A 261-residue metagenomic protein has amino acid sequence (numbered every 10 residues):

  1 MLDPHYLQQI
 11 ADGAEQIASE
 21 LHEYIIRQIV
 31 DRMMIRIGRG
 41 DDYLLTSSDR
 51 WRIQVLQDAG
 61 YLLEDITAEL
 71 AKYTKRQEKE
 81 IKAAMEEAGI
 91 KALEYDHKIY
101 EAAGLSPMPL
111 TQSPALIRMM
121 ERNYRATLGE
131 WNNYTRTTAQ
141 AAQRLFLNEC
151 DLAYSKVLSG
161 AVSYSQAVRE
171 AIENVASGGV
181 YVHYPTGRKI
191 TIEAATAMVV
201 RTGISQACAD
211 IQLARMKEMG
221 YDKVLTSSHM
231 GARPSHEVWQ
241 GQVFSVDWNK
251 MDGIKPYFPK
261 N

Functional and structural regions predicted by a protein language model:
M1-K260: Domain-core detector
